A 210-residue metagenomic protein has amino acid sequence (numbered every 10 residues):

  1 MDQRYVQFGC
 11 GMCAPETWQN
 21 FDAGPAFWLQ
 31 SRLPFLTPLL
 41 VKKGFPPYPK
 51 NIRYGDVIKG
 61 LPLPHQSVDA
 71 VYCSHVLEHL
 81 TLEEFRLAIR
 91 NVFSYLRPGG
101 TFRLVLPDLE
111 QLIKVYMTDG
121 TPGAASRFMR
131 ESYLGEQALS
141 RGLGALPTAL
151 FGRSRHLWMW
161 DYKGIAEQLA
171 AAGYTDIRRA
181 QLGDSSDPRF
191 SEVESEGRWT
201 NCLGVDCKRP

Functional and structural regions predicted by a protein language model:
M1-C10, P46, L182-S186, R198-T200: SAM-dependent nucleic-acid methyltransferase catalytic core
Q3-K114, K163, V205-R209: Conserved SAM-binding loop
E83-R97, T101-P210: S-adenosyl-L-methionine-dependent methyltransferase catalytic module, highlighting the catalytic core
